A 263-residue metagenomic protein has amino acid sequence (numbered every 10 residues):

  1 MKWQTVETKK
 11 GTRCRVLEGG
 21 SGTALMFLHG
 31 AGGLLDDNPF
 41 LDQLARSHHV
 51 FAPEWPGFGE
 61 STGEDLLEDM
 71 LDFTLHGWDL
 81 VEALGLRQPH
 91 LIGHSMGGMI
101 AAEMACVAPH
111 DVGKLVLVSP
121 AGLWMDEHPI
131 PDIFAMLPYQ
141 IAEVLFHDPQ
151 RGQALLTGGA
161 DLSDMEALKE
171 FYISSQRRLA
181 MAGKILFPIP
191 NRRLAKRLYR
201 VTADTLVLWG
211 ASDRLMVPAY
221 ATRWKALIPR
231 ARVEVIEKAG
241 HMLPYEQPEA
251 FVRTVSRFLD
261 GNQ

Functional and structural regions predicted by a protein language model:
M1-R13: N-terminal cap/lid segment of alpha/beta-hydrolase-fold proteins
K10, L17, F51-I92, R253: Active-site loop/oxyanion-hole signature of alpha/beta-hydrolase fold enzymes
K10-E60: Conserved HGGG/HGGXW glycine-rich cap/lid loop of the alpha/beta-hydrolase fold
L41-A45, R200-A239, Y245: Conserved loop-alpha-helix segment in the C-terminal half of the alpha/beta-hydrolase fold that carries the catalytic
G93, G97, A101: Gly/Ala-rich beta-loop-alpha elbow adjacent to hydrolase catalytic centers
A102-V107, G113-V144: Flexible "cap/lid" loop of the alpha/beta hydrolase fold
L117, D126-H128, E143-A203: Conserved alpha/beta-hydrolase catalytic His-Asp/Glu region
A231-Q263: Catalytic active-site module of serine/aspartate enzymes centered on a nucleophile-bearing elbow/loop
